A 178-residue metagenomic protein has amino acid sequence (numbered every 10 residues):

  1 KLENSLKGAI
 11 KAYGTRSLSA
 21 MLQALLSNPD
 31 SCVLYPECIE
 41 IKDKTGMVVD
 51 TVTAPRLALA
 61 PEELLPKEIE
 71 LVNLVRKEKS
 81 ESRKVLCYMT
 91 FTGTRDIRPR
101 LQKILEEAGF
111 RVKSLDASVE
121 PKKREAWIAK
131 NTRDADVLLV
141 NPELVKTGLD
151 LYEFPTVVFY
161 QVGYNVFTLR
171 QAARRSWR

Functional and structural regions predicted by a protein language model:
K1, K7, K11-L138, E143-L149: Conserved Helicase C-terminal RecA-like lobe
K1-N4, V140-R178: SF2 helicase/translocase ATPase core recognition
